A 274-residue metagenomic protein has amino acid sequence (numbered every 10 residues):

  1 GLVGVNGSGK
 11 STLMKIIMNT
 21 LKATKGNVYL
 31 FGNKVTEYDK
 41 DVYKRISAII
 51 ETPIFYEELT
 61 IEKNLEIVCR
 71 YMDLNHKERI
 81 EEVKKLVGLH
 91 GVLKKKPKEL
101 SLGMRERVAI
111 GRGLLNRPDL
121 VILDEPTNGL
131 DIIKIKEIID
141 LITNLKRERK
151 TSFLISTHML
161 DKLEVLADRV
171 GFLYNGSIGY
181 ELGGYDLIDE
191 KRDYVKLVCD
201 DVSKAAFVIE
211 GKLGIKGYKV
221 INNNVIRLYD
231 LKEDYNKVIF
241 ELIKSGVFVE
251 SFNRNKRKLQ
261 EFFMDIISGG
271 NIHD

Functional and structural regions predicted by a protein language model:
M18: Helix-to-loop junction immediately C-terminal to a conserved catalytic motif
G26-E37, D41-V42: Conserved ABC transporter NBD signature motif
E66, N75-V92: Conserved ABC ATPase "signature" region
V121-E125: Catalytic Walker B motif of ABC-type/P-loop ATPase nucleotide-binding domains
D193-I266: Short, charged/small-residue-rich alpha-helical element at the C-terminal edge of ABC transporter nucleotide-binding
